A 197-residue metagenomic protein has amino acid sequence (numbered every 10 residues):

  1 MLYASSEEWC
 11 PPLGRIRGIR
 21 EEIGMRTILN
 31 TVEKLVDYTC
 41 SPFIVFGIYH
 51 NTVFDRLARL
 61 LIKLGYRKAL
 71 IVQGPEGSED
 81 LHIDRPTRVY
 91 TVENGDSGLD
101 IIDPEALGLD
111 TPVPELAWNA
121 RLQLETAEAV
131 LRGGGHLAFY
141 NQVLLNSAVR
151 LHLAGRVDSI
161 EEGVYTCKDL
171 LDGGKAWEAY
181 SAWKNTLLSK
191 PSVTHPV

Functional and structural regions predicted by a protein language model:
L2-V197: Glycine-rich anion-binding loops and their surrounding alpha/beta cores
